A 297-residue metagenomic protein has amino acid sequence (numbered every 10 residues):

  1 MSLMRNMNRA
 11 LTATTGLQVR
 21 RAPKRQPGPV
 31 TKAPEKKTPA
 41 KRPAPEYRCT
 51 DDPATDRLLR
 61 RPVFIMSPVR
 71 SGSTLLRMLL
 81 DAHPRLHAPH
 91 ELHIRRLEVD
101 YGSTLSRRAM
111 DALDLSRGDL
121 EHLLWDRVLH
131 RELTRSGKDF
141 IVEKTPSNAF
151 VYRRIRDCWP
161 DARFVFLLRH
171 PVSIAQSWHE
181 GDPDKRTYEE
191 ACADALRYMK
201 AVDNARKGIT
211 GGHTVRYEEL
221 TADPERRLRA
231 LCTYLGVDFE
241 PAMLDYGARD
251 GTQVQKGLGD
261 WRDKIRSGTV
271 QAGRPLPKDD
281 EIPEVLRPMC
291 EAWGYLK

Functional and structural regions predicted by a protein language model:
M1-V63, H179, D203-K207, T233-K297: PAPS-dependent sulfotransferases, especially Golgi type II membrane carbohydrate sulfotransferases
L17, G118, W125-L129, D194-M199: Charged, low-complexity, helix-prone segments enriched in Lys/Glu/Asp/Gln
Q18-A22, H87-H90, F166, K185-R186 (+4 more regions): Secondary-structure transition/capping residues
R48, A54-R57, R61, M66-V69 (+3 more regions): PAPS-dependent sulfation machinery
G72: Conserved glycine(s) of the Walker
I94, Y101-S106, R135-M243, T252-I265: PAPS-dependent sulfotransferase catalytic domain
